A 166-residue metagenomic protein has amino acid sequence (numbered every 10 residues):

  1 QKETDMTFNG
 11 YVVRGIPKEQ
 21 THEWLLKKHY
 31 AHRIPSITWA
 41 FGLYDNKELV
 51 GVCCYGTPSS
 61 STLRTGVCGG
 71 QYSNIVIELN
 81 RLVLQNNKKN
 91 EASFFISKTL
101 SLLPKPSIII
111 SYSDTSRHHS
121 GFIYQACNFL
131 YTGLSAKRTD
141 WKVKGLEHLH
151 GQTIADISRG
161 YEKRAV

Functional and structural regions predicted by a protein language model:
K2-S36: Short amphipathic alpha-helix that is part of the acyltransferase structural core
F8-Y11, T38, V50, N74: Sequence-level motif detector for i,i+2 pairs with an aromatic at +2
V12-I16, G56-V166: Acyl-donor binding region in acyl/amide transferases
H32-F41, N46: A short helix-loop-beta-strand connector motif used in the catalytic cores of GNAT acetyltransferases and, in some
G42, K47-S59, L63: Conserved beta-strand in the GNAT
